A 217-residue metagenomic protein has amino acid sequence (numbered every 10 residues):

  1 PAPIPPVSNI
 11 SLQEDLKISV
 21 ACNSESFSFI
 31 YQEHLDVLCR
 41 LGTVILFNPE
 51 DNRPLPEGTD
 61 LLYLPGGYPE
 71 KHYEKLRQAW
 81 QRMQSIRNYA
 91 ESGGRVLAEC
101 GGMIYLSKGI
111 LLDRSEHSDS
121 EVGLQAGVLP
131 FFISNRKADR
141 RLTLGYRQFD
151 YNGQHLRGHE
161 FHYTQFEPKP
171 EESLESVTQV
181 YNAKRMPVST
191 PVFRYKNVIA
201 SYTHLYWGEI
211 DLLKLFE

Functional and structural regions predicted by a protein language model:
P1-K17, F29, N135-E217: Amide-donor transfer/coupling interface in amidating biosynthetic enzymes
P1-Q78, N88-Y89, I133, D139 (+3 more regions): N-terminal beta1-alpha1 cap of cysteine-dependent amidohydrolase-like domains
N23, G66-G67, G101, Y163 (+1 more regions): Glycine-rich His-Gly loop
L41, S92-G93, K196: Structured helix-beta-strand junction loops
L46-F47, A98-E99, S201: General beta-strand structural signal in soluble alpha/beta enzymes
D51-R53, G93, A183: Short loop/turn hinge sites at secondary-structure boundaries
L62, E99, A126-L129, F161 (+1 more regions): Hydrophobic, well-ordered secondary-structure elements that form the walls of internal hydrophobic environments
P69-Q148: Cysteine-nucleophile active-site neighborhood
